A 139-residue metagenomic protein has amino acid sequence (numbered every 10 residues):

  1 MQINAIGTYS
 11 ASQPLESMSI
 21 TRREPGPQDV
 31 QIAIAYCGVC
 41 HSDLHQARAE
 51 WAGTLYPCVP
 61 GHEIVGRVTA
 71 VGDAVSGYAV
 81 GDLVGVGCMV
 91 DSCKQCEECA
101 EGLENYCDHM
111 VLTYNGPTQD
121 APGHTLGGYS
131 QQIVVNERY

Functional and structural regions predicted by a protein language model:
M1-I6: Short structural boundary motif marking the start of a folded domain
A11-S12, T69-V75, E137-R138: Short loop segments at secondary-structure junctions
S12-S17, H41-S42: Short N-terminal binding/cap micro-motifs at the start of the first secondary-structure element
S19-T21, V134: Generic structural detector for well-ordered beta-strands
R23-C37, E50-A100, L126-G127: Glycine-rich beta-strand-centered segment in the early N-terminal region that forms part of a ligand/cofactor-binding
S42-R48: Cytochrome P450 core scaffold surrounding the K-helix E-X-X-R motif and the conserved "meander" helix-loop region
L44, G77, Y106-H109: Short, solvent-exposed secondary-structure boundary/capping segments
C93-Y139: NAD(P)H dinucleotide-binding glycine-rich loop of Rossmann-like/cofactor-binding domains, especially the beta1-alpha1
